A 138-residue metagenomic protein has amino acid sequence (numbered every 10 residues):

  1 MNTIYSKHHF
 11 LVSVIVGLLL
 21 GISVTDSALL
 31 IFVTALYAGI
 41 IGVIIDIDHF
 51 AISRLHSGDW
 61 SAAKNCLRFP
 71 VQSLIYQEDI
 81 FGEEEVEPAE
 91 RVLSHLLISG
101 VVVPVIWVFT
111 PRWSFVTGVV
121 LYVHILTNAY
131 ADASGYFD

Functional and structural regions predicted by a protein language model:
M1-D138: N-terminal membrane-targeting hydrophobic helices
